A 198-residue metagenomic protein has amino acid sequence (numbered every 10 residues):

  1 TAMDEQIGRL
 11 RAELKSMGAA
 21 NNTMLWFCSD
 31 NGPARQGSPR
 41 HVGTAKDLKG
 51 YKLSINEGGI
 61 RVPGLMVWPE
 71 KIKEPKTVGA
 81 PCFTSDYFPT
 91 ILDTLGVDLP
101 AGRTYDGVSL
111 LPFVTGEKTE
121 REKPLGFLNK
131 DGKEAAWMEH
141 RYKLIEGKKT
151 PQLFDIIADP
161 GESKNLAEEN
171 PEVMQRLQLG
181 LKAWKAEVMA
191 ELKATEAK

Functional and structural regions predicted by a protein language model:
A2-P39: Metal-dependent active-site segment of extracytoplasmic phospho-/sulfohydrolases and closely related
D4-R11, K15, F88-L92, G96 (+5 more regions): Non-transmembrane alpha-helical segments in soluble domains of secreted/periplasmic/extracellular proteins
I7, M24-S29, G64, Y87-L92 (+2 more regions): Beta-strand elements within well-structured catalytic alpha/beta cores of enzymes that handle phosphate/sulfate esters
A12, Q36-S38, E172-Q175, L179-K198: Low-complexity, Gly/Pro
A19-L25, V62, R121-K123, E139-Y142: Loop/turn elements at helix/coil->beta-strand transitions in domains of secreted/extracellular proteins
P33-E57, I72-K76, A80-I156, E187-K193: C-terminal cap/loop subdomain of S1 sulfatases and analogous C-terminal strand-loop tails that border
G64, L95, K198: Conserved N-terminal phosphate-binding loop of PLP-dependent enzymes in the Aspartate aminotransferase
